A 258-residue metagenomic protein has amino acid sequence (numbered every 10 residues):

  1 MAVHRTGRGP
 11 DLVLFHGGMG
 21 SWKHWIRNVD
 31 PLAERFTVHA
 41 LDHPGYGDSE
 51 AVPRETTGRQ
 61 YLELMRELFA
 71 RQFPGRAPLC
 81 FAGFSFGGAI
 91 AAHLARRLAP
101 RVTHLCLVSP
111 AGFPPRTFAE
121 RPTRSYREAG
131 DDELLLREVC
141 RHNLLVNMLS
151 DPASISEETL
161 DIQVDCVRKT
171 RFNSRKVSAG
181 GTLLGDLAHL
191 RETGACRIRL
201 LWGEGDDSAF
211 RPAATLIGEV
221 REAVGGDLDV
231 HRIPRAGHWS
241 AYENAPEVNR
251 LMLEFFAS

Functional and structural regions predicted by a protein language model:
A2-E50: Conserved HGGG/HGGXW glycine-rich cap/lid loop of the alpha/beta-hydrolase fold
H39-A82, R97, R250: Active-site loop/oxyanion-hole signature of alpha/beta-hydrolase fold enzymes
S49, S85, S109: Catalytic nucleophile serine of serine hydrolases, specifically the conserved "nucleophile elbow" pentapeptide
G83, G87, A91: Gly/Ala-rich beta-loop-alpha elbow adjacent to hydrolase catalytic centers
A92-R96, T103-L135: Flexible "cap/lid" loop of the alpha/beta hydrolase fold
L135-T193: Conserved alpha/beta-hydrolase catalytic His-Asp/Glu region
L201-A236: Conserved loop-alpha-helix segment in the C-terminal half of the alpha/beta-hydrolase fold that carries the catalytic
V224-S258: Catalytic active-site module of serine/aspartate enzymes centered on a nucleophile-bearing elbow/loop
